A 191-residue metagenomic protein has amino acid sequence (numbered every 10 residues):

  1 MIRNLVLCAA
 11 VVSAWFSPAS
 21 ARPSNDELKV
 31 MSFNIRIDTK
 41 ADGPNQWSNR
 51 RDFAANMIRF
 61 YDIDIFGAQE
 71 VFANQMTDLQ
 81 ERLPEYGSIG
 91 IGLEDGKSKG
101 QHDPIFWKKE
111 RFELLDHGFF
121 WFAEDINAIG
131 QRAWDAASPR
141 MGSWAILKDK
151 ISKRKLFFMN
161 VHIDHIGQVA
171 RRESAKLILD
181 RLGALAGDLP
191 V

Functional and structural regions predicted by a protein language model:
N4, F16-R82, E94-Q101, F119 (+1 more regions): N-terminal, active-site-proximal structural segment of metallo-dependent hydrolase catalytic domains
V6-A14: Bacterial N-terminal signal peptides
P23, P139-V161, Q168-V191: His/acidic metal-ligating clusters that form di-metal
R36-D38, F112-E113, A123, D164: Active-site/binding-pocket entry motifs
T39-D42, I126-W134, V161-R171: Surface-exposed cleft-lining segments at the edges of enzyme active sites
S48, R82, W107-K108, E113 (+2 more regions): Preference for well-ordered, secondary-structure-rich cores of eukaryotic proteins
I65-M159: Structured beta-strand-rich core segments of catalytic domains in phosphoester-bond hydrolases
